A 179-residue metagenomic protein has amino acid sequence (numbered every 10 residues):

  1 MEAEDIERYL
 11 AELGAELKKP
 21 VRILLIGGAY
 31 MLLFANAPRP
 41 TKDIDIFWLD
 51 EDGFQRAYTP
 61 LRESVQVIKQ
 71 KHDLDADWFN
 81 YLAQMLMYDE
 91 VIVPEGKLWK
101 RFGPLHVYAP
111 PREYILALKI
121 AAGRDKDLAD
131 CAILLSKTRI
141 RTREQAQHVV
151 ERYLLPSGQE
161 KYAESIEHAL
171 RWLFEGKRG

Functional and structural regions predicted by a protein language model:
M1-G179: Compositionally biased terminal segments of proteins
